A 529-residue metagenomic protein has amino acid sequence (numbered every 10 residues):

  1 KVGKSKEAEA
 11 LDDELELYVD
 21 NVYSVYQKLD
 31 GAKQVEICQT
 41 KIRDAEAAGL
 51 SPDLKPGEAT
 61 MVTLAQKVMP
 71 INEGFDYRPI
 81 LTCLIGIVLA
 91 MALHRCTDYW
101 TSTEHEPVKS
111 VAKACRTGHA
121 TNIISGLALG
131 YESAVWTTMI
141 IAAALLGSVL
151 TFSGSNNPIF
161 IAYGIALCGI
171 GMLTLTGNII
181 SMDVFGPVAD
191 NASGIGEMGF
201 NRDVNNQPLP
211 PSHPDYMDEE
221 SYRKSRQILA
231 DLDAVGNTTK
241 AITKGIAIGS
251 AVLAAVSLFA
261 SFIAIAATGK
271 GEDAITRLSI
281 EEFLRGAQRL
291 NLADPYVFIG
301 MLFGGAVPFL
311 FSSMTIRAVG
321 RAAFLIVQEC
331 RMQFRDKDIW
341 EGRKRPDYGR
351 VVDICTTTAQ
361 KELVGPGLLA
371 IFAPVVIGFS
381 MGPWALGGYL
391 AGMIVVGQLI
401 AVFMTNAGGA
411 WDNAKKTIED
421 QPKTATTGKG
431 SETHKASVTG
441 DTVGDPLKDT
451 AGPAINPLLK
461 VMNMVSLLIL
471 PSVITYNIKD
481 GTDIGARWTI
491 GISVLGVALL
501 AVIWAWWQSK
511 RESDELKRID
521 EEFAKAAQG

Functional and structural regions predicted by a protein language model:
K1-G529: Hydrophobic packing and interface segments
